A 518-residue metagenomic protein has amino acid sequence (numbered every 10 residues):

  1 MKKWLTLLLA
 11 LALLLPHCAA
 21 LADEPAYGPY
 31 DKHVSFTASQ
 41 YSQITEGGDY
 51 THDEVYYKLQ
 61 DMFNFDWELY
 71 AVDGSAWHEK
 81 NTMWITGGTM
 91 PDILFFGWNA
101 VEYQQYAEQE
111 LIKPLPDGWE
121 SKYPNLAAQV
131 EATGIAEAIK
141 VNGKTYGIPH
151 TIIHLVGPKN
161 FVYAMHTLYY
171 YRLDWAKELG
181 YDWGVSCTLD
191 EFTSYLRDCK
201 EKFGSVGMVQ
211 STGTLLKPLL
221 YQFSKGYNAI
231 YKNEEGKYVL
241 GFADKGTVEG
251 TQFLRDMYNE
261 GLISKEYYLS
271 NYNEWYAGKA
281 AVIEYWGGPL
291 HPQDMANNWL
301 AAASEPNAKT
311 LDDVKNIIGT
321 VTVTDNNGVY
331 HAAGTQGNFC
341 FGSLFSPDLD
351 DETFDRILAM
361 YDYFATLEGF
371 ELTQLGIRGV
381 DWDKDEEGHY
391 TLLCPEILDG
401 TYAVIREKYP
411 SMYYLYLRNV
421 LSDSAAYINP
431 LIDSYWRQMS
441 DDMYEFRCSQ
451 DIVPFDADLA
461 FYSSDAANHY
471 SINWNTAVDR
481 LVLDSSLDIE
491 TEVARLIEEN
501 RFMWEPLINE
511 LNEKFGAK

Functional and structural regions predicted by a protein language model:
K2-A10: Sec-dependent signal peptide recognition, specifically the positively charged N-region followed immediately by
W4-L5, H17-A19: Residue-level detector of intrinsically disordered/flexible regions characterized by low predicted structural confidence
L13, L21-K518: Extracytoplasmic/secretory soluble proteins
